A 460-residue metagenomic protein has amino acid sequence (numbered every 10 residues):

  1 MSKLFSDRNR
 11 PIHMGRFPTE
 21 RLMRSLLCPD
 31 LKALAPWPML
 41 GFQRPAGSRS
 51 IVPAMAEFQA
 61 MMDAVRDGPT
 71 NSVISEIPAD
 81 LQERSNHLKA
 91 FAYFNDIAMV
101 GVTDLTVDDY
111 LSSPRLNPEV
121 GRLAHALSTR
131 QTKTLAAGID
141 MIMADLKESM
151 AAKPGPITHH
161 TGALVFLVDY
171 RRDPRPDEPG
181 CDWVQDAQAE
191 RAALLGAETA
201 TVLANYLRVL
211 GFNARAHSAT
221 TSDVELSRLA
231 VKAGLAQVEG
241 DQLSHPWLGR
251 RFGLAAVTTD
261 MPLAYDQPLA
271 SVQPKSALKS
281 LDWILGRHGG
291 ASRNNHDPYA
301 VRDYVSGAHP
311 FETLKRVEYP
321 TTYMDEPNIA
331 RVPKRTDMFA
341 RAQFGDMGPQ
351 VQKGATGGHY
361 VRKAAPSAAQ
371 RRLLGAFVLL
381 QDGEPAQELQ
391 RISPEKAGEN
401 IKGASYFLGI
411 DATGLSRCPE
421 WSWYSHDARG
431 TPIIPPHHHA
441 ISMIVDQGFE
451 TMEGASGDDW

Functional and structural regions predicted by a protein language model:
M1-T129, H159-T161, A270-R417, H437: Iron-sulfur (Fe-S) cluster-binding modules
A98-L278, R391, E395-G398, K402-W460: Catalytic cores of enzyme domains
